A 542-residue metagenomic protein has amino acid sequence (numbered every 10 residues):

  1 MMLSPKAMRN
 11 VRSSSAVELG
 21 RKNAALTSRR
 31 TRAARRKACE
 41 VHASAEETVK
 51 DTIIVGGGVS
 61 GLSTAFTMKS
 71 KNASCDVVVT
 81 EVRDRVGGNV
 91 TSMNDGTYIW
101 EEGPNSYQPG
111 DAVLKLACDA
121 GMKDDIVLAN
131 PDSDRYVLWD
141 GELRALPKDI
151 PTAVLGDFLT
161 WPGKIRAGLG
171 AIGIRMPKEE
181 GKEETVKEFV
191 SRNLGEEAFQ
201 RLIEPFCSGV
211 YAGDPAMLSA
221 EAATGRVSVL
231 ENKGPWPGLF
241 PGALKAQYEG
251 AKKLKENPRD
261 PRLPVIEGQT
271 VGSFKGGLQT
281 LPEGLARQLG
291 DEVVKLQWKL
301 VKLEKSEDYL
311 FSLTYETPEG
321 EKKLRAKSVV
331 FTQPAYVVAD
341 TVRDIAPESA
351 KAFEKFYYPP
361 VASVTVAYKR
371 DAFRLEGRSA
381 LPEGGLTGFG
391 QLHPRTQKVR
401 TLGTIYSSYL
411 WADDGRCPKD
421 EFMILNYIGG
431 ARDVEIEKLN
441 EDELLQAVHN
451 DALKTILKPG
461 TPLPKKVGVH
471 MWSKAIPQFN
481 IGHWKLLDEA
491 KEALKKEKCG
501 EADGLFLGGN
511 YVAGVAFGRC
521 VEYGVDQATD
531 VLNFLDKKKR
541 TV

Functional and structural regions predicted by a protein language model:
M1-R29: N-terminal chloroplast transit peptides
E46-S60: Beta1/beta-strand and adjacent pyrophosphate-binding region of the FAD-binding site in flavoprotein oxidoreductases
K69-N94: Glycine-rich FAD pyrophosphate-binding loop
K71, L296-I424, A431-E437, T455: Mid-domain catalytic core of redox enzymes that form a hydrophobic substrate pocket/lid adjacent to a catalytic redox
G96-K178: Dinucleotide-binding Rossmann-like beta1-alpha1 core, especially the glycine-rich loop that anchors the ADP
P147-P151, K398-V542: Conserved flavin/dinucleotide-binding core of flavoenzymes
G173-F311, R325: Active-site/ligand-binding neighborhood in enzyme catalytic cores
E183, E188, Y248-Q279, E283 (+4 more regions): Conserved FAD/dinucleotide-binding core of flavoprotein oxidoreductases
